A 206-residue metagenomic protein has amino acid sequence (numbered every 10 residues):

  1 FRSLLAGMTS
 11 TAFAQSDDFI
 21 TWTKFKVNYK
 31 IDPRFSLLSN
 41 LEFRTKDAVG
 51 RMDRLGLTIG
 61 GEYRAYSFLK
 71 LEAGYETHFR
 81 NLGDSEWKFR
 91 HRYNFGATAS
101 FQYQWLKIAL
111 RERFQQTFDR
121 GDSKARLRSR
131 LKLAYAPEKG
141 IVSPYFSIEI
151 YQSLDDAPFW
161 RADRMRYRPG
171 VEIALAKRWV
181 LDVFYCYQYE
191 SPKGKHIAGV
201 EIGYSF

Functional and structural regions predicted by a protein language model:
F1-F19, F206: Bacterial Sec-dependent N-terminal signal peptides
Q15-R64, K70-E72: Start-of-domain marker
F19-T21, D53-L55, F89-Y93, S123-L127 (+2 more regions): Residues that define the transmembrane beta-barrel architecture of outer-membrane proteins
F25-Y29, I59-Y63, F95-F101, S129-Y135 (+2 more regions): Residues on the lipid-exposed face of transmembrane beta-strands in outer-membrane beta-barrel proteins
R34-S39, F68-A73, Q104-I108, K139-S143 (+1 more regions): Repeated loop/turn-to-beta-strand initiation elements of outer-membrane beta-barrel proteins
L41-D47, Y75-N81, F101-W105, F114-F118 (+3 more regions): Transmembrane beta-strands of outer-membrane beta-barrel pores
A99, W105-Q152: Detector for outer-membrane/organellar transmembrane beta-barrel domains, recognizing the amphipathic beta-strand
F146, A157-P158, A162-F206: Predominantly the C-terminal beta-signal and adjacent terminal strand-loop region of outer-membrane beta-barrel
